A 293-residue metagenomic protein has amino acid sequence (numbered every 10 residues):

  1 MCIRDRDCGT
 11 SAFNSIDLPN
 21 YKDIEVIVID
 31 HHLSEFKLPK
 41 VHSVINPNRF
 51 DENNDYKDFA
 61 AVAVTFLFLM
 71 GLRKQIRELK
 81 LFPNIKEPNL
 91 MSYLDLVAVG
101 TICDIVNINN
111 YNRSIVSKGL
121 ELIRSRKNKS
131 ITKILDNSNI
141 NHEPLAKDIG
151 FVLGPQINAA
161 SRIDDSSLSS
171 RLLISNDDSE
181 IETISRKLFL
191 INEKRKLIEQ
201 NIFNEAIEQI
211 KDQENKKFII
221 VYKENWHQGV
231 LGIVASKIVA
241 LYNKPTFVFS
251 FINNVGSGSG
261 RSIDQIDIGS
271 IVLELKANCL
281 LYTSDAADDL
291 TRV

Functional and structural regions predicted by a protein language model:
M1-I3, Y282-V293: Single conserved hydrophobic/aromatic residue that forms the stacking wall/gate of nucleotide- or nucleobase-binding
R4-D5, K22-D23, K40, K74-Y282: Hydrophobic helix-and-loop "lid/oligomerization" segment in the mid-to-C-terminal part of catalytic domains
R4-L38, I45-N46, F50, E205 (+2 more regions): N-terminal small/polar loop signature for handling phosphorylated ligands or for N-terminal nucleophile
D7, D30, D104, D285-D289: Acidic active-site catalytic centers that drive phospho-/nucleotidyl reactions and related ester hydrolyses
T10, L33-S34, R49, N107 (+3 more regions): Short, glycine/acidic-enriched loop or turn micro-motifs at the edges of active sites
F13, F59-V62, F66, R113-V116 (+1 more regions): Amphipathic alpha-helical transducer elements in NTP-driven molecular machines
P39-L81, L94-V99: Short alpha-helices
